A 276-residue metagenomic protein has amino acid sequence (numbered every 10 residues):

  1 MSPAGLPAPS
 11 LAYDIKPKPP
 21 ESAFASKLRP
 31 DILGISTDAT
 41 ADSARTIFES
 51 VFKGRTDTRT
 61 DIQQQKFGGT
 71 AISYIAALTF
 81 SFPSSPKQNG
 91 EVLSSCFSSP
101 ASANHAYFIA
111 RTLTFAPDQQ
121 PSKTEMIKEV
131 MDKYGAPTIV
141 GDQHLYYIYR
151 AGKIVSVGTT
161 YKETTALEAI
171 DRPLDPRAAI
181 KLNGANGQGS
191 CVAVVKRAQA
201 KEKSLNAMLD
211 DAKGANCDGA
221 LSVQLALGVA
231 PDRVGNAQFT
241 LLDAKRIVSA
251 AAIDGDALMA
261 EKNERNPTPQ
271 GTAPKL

Functional and structural regions predicted by a protein language model:
G5-Q63, T112-L276: Non-cytosolic coordination micro-motifs
D61-P117: Mid-chain, structured segments of secreted extracytoplasmic proteins
